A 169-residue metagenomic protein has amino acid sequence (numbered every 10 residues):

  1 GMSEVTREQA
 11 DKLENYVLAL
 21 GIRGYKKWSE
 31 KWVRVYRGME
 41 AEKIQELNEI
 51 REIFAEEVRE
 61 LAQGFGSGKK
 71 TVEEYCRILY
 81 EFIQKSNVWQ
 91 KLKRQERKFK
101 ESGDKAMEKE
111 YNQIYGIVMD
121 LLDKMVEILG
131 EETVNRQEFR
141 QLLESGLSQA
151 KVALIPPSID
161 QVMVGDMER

Functional and structural regions predicted by a protein language model:
G1-R169: Polyanion-engaging groove/track-forming segments
